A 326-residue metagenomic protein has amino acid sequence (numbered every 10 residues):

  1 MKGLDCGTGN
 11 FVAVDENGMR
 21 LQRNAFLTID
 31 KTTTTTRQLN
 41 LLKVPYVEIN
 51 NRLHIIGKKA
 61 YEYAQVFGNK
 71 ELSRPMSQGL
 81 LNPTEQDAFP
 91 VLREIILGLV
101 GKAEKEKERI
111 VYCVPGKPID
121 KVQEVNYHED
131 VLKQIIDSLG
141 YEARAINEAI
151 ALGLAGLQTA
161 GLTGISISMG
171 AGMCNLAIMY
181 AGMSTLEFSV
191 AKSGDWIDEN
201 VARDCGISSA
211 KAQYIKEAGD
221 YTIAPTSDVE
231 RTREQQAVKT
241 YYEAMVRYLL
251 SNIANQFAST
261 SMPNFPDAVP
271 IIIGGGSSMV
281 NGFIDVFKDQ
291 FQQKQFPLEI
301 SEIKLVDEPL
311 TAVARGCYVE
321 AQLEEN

Functional and structural regions predicted by a protein language model:
M1-N51, K58-I167, A181-V190, G194 (+4 more regions): Nucleotide/phosphate-binding catalytic cleft detector across ATP-hydrolyzing and phosphate-transferring enzymes
G170-G172: Gly/Ser-rich catalytic serine loop of serine hydrolases
N175-A177: A structural feature that tracks compact, well-ordered secondary-structure segments with a strong bias toward
